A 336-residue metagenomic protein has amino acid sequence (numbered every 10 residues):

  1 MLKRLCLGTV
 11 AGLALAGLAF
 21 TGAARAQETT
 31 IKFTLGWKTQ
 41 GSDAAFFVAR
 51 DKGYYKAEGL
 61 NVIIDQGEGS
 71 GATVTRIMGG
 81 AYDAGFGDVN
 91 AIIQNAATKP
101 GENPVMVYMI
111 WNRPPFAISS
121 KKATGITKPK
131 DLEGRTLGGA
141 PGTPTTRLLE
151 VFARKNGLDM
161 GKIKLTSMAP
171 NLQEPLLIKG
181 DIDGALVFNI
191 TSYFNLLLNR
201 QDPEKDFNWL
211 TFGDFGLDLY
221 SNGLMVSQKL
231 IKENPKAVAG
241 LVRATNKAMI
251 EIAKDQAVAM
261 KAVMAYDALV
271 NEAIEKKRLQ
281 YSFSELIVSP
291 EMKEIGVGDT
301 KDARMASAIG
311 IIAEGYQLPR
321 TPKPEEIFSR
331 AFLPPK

Functional and structural regions predicted by a protein language model:
M1-A11: Bacterial N-terminal signal peptides that target proteins for export
L13-A19: Hydrophobic core
F20-A26: Sec/Tat signal peptide C-region and signal peptidase I cleavage site
Q27-K179, D183-I190, D206-F212, D218: Short, glycine-/small- and polar/acidic-enriched structural segments that line small-molecule recognition paths
F33, I64, E68, V107 (+15 more regions): A residue-level marker of the well-folded mature domains of exported/periplasmic proteins
I110-S120, E204-L230, V242, Y281-I287 (+1 more regions): Periplasmic-binding protein-like
K232-G315: Secondary-structure end/capping motifs
A303-K336: Conserved C-terminal helix/tail region of periplasmic/extracytoplasmic solute-binding proteins
